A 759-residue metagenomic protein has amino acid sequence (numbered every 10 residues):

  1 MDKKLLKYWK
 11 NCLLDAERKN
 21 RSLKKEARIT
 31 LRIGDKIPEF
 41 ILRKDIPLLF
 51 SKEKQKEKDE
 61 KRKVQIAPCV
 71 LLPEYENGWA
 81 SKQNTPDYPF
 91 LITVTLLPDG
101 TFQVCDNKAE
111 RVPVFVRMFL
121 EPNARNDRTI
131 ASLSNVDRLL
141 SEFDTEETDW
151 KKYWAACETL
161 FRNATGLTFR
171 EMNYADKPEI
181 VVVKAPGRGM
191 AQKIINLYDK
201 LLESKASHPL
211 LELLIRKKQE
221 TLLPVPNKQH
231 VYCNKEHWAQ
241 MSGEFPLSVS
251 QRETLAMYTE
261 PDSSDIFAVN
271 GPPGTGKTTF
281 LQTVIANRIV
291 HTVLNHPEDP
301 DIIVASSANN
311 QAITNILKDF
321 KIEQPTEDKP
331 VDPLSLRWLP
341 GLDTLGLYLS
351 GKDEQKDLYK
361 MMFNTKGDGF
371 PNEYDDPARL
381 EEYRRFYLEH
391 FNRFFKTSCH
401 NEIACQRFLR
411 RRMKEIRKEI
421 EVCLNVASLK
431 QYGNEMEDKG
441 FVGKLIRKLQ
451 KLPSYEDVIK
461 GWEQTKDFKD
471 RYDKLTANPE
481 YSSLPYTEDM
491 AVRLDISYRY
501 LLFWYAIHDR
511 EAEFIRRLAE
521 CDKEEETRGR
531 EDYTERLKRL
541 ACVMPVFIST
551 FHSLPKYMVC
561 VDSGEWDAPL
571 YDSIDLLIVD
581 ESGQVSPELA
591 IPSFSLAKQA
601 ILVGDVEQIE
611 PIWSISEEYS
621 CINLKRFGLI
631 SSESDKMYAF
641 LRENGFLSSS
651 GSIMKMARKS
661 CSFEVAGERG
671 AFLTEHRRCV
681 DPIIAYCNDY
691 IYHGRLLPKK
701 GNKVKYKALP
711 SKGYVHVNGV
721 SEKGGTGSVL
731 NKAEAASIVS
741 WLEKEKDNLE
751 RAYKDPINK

Functional and structural regions predicted by a protein language model:
M1-D106, D343-M490, L494, E531-T534: Charged C-terminal transducer/switch regions of large nucleotide-driven machines
M1-E236: N-terminal accessory nucleic-acid engagement/regulatory domains that precede and modulate ATP-driven motor cores
L197-A239, G243, Q450-S573: Conserved helicase NTPase catalytic core signature
Q219-S242, P246, E253-S263, N287 (+4 more regions): Structured mid-domain segments that build the active-site/substrate or prosthetic-cofactor binding neighborhood
C233-E236, T550-F551, V603-E607, Y714-V720: Short loop/turn segments at strand-loop or loop-helix junctions that form parts of catalytic or ligand-binding pockets
Q240-R252, G724-A735: Short acidic-aromatic active-site loops that bind/stabilize oxyanions
E244, S248-T365, G443, K523-R536 (+2 more regions): ASCE P-loop NTPase helicase motor core
D681, C687-K759: Conserved helicase/translocase motor-coupling segment
